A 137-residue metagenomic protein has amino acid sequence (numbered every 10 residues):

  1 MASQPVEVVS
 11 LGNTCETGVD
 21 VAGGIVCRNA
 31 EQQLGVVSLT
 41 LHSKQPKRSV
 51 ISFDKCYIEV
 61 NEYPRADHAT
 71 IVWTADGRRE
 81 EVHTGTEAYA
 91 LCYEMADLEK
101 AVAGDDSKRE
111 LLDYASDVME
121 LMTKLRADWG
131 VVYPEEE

Functional and structural regions predicted by a protein language model:
M1-K44, V50, S116-D117: Rossmann-like dinucleotide-binding domain that binds NAD(P)(H)
D20-A22, P46, E62-A69: A short, compositionally biased
L34, K55-Y57: Structural motif
H42-K44, Y57, A66-D67, G77-R78: Short, surface-exposed beta-strand-loop junctions and turns on beta-sheet-rich folds
S49-I51, A66-D76: Short polybasic amphipathic segments
A75-G77, E94-K100: Conserved C-terminal active-site "lid" loop/helix of NAD(P)H-dependent oxidoreductases that clamps the redox cofactor
H83-A96, E110: Active-site loop of classical SDR/Rossmann-like NAD(P)-dependent oxidoreductases, centered on the catalytic Tyr-X3-Lys
D97-E137: C-terminal helix-rich "cap/oligomerization" subdomain common to oxidoreductases
